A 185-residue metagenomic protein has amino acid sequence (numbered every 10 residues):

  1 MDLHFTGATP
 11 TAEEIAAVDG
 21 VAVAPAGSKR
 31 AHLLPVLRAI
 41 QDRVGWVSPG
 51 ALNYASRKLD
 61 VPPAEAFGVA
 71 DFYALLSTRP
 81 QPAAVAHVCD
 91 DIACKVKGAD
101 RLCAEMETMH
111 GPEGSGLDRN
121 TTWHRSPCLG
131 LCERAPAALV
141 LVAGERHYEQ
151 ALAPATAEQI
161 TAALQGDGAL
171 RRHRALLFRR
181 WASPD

Functional and structural regions predicted by a protein language model:
M1-D185: Feature of Fe-S/electron-transfer and energy-metabolism proteins that preferentially highlights extended coupling
